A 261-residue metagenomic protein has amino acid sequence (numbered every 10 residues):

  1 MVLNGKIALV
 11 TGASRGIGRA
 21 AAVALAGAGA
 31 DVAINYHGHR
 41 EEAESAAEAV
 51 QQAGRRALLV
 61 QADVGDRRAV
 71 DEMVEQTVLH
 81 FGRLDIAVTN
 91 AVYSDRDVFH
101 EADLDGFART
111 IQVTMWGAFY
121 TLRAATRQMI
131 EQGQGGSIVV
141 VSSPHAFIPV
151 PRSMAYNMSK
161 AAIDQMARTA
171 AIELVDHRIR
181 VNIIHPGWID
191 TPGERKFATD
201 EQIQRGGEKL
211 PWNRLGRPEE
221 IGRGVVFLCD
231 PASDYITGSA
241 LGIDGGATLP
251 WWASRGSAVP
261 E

Functional and structural regions predicted by a protein language model:
I7, S14-G16: Conserved glycine-rich cofactor-binding loop
V88, V175, R180, I236-G238: Short, small/polar-rich loop/turn modules that mediate ligand/substrate recognition or access, typified
V98-F99, D103-I111, G206: Substrate-binding pocket helix/loop in short-chain dehydrogenase/reductase
L122, S159, A167: Active-site helix of classical SDR
R127, I172-D176, D234: Alpha-helical segment proximal to the catalytic Tyr-Lys
S143: Residue(s) in the substrate-gating loop at a strand-loop-helix junction that position the organic substrate next
I148, V226, T237-E261: Short C-terminal tail/terminal secondary-structure segment of NAD(P)H-dependent dehydrogenase/reductase domains
